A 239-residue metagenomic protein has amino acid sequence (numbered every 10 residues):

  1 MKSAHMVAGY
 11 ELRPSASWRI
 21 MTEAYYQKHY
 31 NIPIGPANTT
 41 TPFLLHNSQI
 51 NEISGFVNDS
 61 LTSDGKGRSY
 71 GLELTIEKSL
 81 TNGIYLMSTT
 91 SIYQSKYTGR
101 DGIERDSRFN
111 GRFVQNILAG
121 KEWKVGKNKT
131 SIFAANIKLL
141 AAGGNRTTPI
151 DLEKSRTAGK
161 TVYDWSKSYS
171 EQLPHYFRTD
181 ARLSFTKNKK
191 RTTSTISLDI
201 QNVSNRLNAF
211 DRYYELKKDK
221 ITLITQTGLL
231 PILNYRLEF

Functional and structural regions predicted by a protein language model:
M1-V57, N205: Membrane-embedded beta-barrel scaffold of Gram-negative outer-membrane proteins
K2, L12-A16, K28, I76-N82 (+5 more regions): Outer-membrane beta-barrel strand-turn architecture
K2-M6, K66-Y70, S107-Q115, S131 (+3 more regions): Residues that define the transmembrane beta-barrel architecture of outer-membrane proteins
S3-A4, P42, I53-L61, G99-G102 (+2 more regions): Extracytoplasmic loops and strand-loop junctions of Gram-negative outer membrane beta-barrel proteins
V7-E11, E23, S63, E73-T75 (+5 more regions): Outer-membrane beta-barrel architecture
Y25-K28, N47, N51-K129, A134-G143: Gram-negative outer-membrane beta-barrel transporters
P33-T39, H46-N47, Y93, Y97-E104 (+2 more regions): Outer-membrane beta-barrel translocator domains and adjoining extracellular loop/strand segments of Gram-negative
L86, K138-K160, P174-D180, F185-F239: C-terminal beta-signal and adjacent terminal beta-strands/loops of Gram-negative outer-membrane beta-barrel proteins
